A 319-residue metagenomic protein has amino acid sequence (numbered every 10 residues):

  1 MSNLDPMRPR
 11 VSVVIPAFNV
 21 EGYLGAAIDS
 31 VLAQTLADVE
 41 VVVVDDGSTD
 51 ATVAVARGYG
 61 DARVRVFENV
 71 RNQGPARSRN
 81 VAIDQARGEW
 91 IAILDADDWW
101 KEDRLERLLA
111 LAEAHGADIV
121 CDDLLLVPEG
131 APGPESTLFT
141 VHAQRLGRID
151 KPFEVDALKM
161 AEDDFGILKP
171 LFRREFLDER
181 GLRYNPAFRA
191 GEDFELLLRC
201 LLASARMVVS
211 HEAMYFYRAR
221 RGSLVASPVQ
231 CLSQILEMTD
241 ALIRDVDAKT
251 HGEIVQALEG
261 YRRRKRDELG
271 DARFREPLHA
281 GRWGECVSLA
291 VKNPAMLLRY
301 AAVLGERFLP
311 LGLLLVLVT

Functional and structural regions predicted by a protein language model:
M1-S233, G312-L315: Nucleotide-sugar donor-binding/catalytic module of glycosyltransferases that assemble extracellular/cell-envelope
D5, L202, M207-V209, A213-T319: C-terminal subregions of glycosyltransferases and related glycan-biosynthesis enzymes
